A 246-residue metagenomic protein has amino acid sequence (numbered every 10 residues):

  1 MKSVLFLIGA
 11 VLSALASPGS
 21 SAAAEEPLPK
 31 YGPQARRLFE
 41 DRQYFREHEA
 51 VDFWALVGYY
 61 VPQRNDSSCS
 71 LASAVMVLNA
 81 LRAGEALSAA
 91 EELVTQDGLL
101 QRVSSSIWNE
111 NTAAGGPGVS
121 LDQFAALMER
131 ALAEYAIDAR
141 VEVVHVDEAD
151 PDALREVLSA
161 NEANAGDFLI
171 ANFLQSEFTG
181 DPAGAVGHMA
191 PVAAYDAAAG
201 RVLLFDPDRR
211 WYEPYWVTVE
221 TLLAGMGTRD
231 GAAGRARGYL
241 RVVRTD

Functional and structural regions predicted by a protein language model:
M1-V4: Positively charged n-region of N-terminal signal peptides that target proteins for export
L7-A14: Bacterial N-terminal signal peptides
S17-A24: Signal peptide processing junction and immediate N-terminal pro/mature segment of secreted/exported proteins
E26-D150, G231-A232, V243-D246: Cysteine-nucleophile protease catalytic domains, especially the papain-like/related folds used in DUB/UBL proteases
R64, M189, R237: Extracellular structured ligand-interaction cores
E148-F205: Active-site-adjacent substructure of cysteine-protease-like catalytic cores
D196-D246: Noncatalytic regulatory segments and standalone regulatory/sensor domains
